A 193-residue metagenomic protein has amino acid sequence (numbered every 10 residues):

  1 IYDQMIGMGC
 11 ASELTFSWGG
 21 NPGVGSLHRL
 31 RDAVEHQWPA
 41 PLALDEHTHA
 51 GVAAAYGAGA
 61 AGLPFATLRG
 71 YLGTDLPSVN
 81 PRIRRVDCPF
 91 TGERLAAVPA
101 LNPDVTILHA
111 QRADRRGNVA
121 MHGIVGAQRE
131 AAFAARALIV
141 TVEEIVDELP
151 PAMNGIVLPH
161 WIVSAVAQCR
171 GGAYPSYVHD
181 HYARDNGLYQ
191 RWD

Functional and structural regions predicted by a protein language model:
I1-D193: Conserved alpha/beta enzyme-core scaffold
